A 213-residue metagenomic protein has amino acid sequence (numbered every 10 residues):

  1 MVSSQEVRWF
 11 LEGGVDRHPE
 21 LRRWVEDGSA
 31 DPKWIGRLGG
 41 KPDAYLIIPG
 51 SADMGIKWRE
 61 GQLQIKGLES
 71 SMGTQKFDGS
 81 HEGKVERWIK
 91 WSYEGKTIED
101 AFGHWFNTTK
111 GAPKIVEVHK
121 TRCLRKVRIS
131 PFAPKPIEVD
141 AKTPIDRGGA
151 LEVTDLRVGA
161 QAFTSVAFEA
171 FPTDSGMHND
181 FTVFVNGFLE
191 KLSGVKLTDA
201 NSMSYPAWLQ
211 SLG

Functional and structural regions predicted by a protein language model:
V2, L11-L38, Y45-G148: Charged surface patches that recognize polyanionic ligands
V7, I145-D174: Acidic, contiguous internal or C-terminal segments within carbohydrate-active enzymes that form a structured patch used
P49-G55, Y205-G213: Short, low-order "capping/linker" segments at domain edges
K135-V139, E152, T164, H178-D180: A short secondary-structure junction signal
A141-K142, T154-D155, G187, Q210: Gly/Pro-rich, tryptophan- and cysteine-flecked surface segments typical of secreted/extracellular proteins
A160, S165-S211: Mixed-charge, glycine-accented linear interaction segment located at domain edges/termini
